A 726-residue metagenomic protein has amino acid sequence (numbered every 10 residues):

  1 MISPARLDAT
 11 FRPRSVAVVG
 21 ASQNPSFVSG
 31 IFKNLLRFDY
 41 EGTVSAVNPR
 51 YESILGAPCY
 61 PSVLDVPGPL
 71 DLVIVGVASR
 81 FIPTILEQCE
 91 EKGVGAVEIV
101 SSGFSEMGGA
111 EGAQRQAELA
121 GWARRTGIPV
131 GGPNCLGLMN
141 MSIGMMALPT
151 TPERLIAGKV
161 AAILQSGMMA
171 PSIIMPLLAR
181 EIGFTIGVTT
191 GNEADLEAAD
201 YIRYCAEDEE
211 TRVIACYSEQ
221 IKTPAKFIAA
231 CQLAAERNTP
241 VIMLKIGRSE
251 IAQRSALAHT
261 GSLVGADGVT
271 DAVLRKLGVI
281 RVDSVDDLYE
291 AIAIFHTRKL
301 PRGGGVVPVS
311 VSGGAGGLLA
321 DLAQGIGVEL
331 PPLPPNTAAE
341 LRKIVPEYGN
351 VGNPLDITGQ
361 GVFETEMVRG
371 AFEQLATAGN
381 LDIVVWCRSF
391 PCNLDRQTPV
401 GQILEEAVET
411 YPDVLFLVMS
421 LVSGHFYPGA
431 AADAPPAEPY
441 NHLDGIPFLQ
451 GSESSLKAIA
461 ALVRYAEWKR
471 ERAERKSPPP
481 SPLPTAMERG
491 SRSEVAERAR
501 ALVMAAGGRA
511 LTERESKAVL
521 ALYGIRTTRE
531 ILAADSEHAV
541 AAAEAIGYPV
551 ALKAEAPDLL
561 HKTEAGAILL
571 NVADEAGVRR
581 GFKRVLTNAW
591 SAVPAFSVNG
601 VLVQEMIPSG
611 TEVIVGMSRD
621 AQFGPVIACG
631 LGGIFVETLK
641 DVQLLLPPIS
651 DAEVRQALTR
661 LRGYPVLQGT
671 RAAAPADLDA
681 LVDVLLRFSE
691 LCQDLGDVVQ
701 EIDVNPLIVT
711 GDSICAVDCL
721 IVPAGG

Functional and structural regions predicted by a protein language model:
M1-A486, G490-G726: Catalytic-core regions of core metabolic enzymes, especially those transforming organic acids/acyl-group intermediates
